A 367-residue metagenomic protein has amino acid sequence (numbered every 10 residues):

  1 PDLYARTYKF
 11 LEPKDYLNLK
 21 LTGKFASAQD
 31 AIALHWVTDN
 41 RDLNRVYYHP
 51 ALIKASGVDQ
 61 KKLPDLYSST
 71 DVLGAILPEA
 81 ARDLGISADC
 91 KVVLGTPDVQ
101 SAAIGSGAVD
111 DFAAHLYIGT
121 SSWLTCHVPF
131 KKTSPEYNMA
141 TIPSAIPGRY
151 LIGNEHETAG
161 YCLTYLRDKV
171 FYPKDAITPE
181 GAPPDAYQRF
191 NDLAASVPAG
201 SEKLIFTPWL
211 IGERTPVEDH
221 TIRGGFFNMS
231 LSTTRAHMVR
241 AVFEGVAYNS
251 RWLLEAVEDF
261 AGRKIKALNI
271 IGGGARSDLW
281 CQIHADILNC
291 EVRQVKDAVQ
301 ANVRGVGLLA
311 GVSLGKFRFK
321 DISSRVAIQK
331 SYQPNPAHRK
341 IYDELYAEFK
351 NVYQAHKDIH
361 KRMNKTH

Functional and structural regions predicted by a protein language model:
P1-P97, L163, T207-I211, V239 (+1 more regions): Gly/Ser/Thr-rich active-site cleft segment
D2-T7, L11, C126-H367: Glycine/Thr-rich phosphate-binding loops that ligate phosphate moieties of nucleotide and other phosphorylated ligands
F10, D89-G105, A113-Y117, W123-L124 (+1 more regions): Short glycine-aspartate micro-motif
K14-D15, T96-S101, S121, H284 (+1 more regions): Conserved glycosyltransferase catalytic-site signature
L21-A26, A31, N40, I76-E79 (+6 more regions): Short acidic, glycine/serine/threonine-rich loops at helix termini
I32, T120-S122, K296-Q300: Short, acidic/turn-prone active-site loops that include or flank metal/cofactor- and phosphate-binding residues
S68-A75, P97-S101, A275-S277, Q300-N302: Short acidic loop-to-helix transition motifs that present clustered carboxylates
S69-T70, I118-S121, A267-A275: Glycine-rich beta-strand-to-loop/alpha-helix junction loops that act as flexible
